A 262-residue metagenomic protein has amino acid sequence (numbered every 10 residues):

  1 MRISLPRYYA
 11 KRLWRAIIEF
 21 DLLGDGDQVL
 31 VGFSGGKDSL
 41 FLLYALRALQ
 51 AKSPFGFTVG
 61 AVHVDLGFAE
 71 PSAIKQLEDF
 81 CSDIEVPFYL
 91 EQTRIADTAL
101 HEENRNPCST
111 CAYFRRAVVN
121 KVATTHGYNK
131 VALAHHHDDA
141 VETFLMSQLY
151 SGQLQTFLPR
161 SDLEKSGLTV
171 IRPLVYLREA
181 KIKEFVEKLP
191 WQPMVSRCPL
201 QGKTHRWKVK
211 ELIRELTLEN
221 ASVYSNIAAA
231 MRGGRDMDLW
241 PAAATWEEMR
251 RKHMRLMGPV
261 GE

Functional and structural regions predicted by a protein language model:
M1-E142, Y150, A180-K188, L256-G261: ATP-dependent adenylation/nucleotidyltransferase module used to activate substrates
L5, Y9, A73, R178 (+2 more regions): Alpha-helical structural motif
K11, R15, E19, D79 (+7 more regions): Charged/polar, solvent-exposed surface patches and flexible loops
V59, K130, D138-L218: Catalytic subdomain that performs nucleotidyl-dependent activation
L66-F68, I95-D97, S161-E164, L177 (+2 more regions): Residue-level detector of flexible, active-site-proximal loop/helix-junction positions within diverse enzyme catalytic
A112-H126, F157-S166, I213, T217-R232: Short, basic, helix/turn surface patches
W191-E262: The feature marks non-catalytic terminal segments
